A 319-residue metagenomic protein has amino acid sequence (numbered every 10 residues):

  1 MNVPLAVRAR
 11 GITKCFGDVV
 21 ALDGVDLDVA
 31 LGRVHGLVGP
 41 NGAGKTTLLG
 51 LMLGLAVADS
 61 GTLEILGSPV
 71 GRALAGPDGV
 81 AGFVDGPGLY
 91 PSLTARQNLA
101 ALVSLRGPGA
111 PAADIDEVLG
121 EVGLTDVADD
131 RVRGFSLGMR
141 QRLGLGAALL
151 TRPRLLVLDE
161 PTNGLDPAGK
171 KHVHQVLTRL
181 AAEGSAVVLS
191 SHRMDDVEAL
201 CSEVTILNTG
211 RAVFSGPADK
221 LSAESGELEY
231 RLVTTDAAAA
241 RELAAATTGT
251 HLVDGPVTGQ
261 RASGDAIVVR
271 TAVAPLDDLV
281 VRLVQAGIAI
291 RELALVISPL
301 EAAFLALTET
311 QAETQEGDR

Functional and structural regions predicted by a protein language model:
V3, T271-R319: C-terminal coupling/interaction segments
P4-V7, K14-N208, F214: ABC transporter nucleotide-binding domains
R10, L66, V233, A294-V296: Solvent-exposed beta-strand sheet faces enriched in polar/charged residues
R10-I12, V25, Q260, L293: Generic beta-strand hydrophobic packing signal
T13, P77, R96, M194 (+4 more regions): Alpha-helix N-cap/helix-start and coil->helix boundary motif
H174-R270: ABC transporter nucleotide-binding domain
